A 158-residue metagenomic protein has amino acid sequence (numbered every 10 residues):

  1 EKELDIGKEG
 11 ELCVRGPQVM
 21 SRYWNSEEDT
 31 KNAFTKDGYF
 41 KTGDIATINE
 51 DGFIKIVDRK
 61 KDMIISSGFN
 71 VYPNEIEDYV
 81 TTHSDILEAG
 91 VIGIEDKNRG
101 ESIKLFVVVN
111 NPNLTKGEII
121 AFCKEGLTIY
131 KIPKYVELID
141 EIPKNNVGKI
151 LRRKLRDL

Functional and structural regions predicted by a protein language model:
E1-K2, E9, D37, E50-D51 (+2 more regions): Residue-level recognition of short loop/turn positions
E1-N25, A33: Adenylate-forming AMP-binding core of the ANL superfamily, especially NRPS adenylation
G16, S21-R22, D29, I45-K131 (+3 more regions): AMP-binding/adenylate-forming catalytic core of the ANL superfamily
K31-G38: Short, solvent-exposed secondary-structure boundary motifs
V136-I139: General small-molecule cofactor/ligand-binding pocket signal
